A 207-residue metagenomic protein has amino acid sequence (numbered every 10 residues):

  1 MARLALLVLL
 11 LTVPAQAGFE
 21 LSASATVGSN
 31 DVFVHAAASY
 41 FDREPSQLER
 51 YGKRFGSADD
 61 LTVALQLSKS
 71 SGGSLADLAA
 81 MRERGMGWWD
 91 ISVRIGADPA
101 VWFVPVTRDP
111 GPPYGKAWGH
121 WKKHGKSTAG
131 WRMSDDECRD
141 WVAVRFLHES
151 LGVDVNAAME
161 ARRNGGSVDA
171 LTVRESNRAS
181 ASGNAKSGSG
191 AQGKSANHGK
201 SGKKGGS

Functional and structural regions predicted by a protein language model:
R3-P14: Bacterial N-terminal signal peptides
A17-S207: General marker for long, soluble alpha-helical cores
